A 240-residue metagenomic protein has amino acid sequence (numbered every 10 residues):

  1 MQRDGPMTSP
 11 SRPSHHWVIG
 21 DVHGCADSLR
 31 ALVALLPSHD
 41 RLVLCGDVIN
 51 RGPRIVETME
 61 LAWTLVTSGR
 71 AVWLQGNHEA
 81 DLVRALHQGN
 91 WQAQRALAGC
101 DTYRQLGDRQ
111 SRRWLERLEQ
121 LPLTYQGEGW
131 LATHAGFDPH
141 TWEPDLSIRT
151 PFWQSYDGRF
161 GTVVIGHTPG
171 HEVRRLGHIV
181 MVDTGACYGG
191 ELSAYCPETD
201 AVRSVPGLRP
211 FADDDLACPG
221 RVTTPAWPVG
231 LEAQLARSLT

Functional and structural regions predicted by a protein language model:
M1-L61: N-terminal active-site segment of His-dependent metallophosphoesterases
P10-W17, Y125-L131, L176: Beta-strand-turn-beta hairpins that frame and shape the catalytic cleft of phosphate-ester-processing enzymes
S11, S155-T240: Acidic, His/Gly-rich catalytic cores of divalent-metal-dependent hydrolytic chemistry
H16-H23, W130-G136, M181-V182: Active-site-proximal beta-strand elements of phosphoester/diester hydrolases
V18, L42-L44, W73-L74, L131 (+2 more regions): Residue-level marker for buried hydrophobic side chains located in beta-strands that build the well-ordered beta-sheet
D21, D47, A62, G76-N77 (+5 more regions): Divalent metal-coordination and catalytic microenvironments
H23-S28, N50-P53, H78-V83, Y125 (+3 more regions): Active-site environment of divalent metal-dependent phosphoester hydrolases
R51-L131, L146, P151-S155: Active-site neighborhood of divalent metal-dependent phosphoester bond hydrolases
